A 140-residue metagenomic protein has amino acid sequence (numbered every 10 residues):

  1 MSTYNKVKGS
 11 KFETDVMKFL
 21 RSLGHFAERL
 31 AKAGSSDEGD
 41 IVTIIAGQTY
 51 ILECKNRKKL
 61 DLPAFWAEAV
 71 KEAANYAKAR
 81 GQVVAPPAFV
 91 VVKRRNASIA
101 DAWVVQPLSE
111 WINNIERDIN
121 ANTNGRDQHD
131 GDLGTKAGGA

Functional and structural regions predicted by a protein language model:
M1-A140: Catalytic phosphate/metal-binding cores of nucleic-acid and nucleotide-processing enzymes, i.e., regions that mediate
